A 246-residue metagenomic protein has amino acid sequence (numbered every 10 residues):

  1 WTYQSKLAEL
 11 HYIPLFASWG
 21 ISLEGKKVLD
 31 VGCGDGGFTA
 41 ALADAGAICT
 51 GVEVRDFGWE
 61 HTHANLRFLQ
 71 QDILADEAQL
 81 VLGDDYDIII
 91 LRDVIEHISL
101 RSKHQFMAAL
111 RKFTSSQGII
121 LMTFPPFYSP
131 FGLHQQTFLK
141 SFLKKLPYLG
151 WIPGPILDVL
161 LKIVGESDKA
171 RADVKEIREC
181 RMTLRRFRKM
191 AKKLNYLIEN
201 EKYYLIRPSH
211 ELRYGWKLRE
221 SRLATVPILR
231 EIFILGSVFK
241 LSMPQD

Functional and structural regions predicted by a protein language model:
W1-D84, I88, R92, H104-M107 (+1 more regions): Conserved N-terminal segment of class I S-adenosyl-L-methionine
W1-L7, I98, K175-R178: Short, surface-exposed alpha-helical recognition segments that flank or form part of ligand/macromolecule-binding
K26, Q117-G118: Surface-exposed loop/turn positions
D93-H97: Short catalytic micro-motifs in class I SAM-dependent methyltransferases
L100-A109, F113, I119-S242: S-adenosyl-L-methionine-dependent methyltransferase catalytic module, highlighting the catalytic core
P244-D246: Short loop segments at secondary-structure junctions
